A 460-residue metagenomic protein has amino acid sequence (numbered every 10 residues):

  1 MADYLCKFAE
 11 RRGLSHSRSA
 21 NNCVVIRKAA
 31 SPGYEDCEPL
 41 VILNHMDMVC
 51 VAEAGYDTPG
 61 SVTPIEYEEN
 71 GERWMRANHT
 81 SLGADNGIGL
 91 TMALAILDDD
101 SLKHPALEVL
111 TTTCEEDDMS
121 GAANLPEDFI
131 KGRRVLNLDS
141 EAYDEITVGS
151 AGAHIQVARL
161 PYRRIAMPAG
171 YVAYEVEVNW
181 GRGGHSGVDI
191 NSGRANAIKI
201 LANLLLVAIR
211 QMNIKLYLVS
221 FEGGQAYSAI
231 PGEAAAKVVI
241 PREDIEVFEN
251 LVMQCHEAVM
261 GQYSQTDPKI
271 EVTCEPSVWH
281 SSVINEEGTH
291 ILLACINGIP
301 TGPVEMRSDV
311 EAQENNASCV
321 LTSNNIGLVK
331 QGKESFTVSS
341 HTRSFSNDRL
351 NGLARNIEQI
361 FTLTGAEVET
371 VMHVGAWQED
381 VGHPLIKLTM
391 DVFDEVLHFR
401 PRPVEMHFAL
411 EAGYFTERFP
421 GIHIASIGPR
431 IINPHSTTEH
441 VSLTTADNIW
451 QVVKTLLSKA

Functional and structural regions predicted by a protein language model:
M1-E38: A non-catalytic alpha/beta surface segment that caps or lines the substrate-entry region of metallo-dependent hydrolase
C6, R194-Q211, R242-I245, I291-G302 (+5 more regions): His/Asp/Glu-rich mid-to-C-terminal helical/loop segments that flank catalytic regions of hydrolases
Y34-D117, A122-R133, V310, S318-V320 (+1 more regions): Active-site metal-coordination/substrate-binding segment of hydrolases, especially metallo-dependent peptidases
M46-M48, L110-D118, D139-Y143, R182 (+2 more regions): Acidic, glycine-rich active-site loops and adjacent beta-strand->loop/helix elements that engage anionic groups
E72-R76, E115-D117, A123-R343: Midchain, well-structured core segments that form catalytic/ion-binding scaffolds
D189, N196-F221, E379-I422: Active-site-adjacent substrate-binding region of metalloamidase/peptidase-like peptide-processing proteins
L321-F408: Substrate-recognition/cap regions that form aromatic- and gly/pro-loop-enriched pockets for small-molecule ligands
L321-T337, H341, L397-T455: Zn-dependent metallopeptidase/amidohydrolase metal-coordination segment
